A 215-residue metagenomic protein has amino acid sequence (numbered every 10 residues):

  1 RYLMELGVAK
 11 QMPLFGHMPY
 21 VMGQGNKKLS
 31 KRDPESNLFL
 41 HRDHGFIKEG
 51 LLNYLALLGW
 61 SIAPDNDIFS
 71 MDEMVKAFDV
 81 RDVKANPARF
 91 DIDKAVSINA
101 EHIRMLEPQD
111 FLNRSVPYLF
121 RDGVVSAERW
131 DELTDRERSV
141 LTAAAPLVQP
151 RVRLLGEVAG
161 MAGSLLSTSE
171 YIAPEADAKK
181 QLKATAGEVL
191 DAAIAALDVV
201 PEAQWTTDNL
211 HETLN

Functional and structural regions predicted by a protein language model:
R1-I103, D110, V116-Y118, A184 (+1 more regions): Alpha-helical recognition segments enriched in aromatics with Gly/Pro capping that present substrate-recognition
P108-L214: Small-residue-rich helix-loop
